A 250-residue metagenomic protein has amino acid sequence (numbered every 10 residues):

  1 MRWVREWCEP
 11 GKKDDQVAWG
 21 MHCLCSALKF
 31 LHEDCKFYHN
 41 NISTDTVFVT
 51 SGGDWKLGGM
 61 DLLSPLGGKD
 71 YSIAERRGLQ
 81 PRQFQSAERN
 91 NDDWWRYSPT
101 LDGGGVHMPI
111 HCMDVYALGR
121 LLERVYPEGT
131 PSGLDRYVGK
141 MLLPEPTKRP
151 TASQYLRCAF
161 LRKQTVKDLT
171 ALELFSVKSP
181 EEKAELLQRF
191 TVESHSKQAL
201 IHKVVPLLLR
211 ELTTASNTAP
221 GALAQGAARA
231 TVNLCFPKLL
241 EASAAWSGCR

Functional and structural regions predicted by a protein language model:
R2-K12: AlphaC helix of the protein kinase catalytic domain
G20-M21: Activation segment signature within eukaryotic-like protein kinase domains
H32-T50: Catalytic-loop of the protein kinase fold
T44-W95: Activation segment/activation loop of eukaryotic-type protein kinase catalytic domains
G129-L142: Conserved C-terminal C-lobe helix
P144-K167: Terminal C-lobe "cap" of eukaryotic-type protein kinase domains
K167-D168, K197-P206, A245-C249: Core helices of alpha-solenoid repeat scaffolds
